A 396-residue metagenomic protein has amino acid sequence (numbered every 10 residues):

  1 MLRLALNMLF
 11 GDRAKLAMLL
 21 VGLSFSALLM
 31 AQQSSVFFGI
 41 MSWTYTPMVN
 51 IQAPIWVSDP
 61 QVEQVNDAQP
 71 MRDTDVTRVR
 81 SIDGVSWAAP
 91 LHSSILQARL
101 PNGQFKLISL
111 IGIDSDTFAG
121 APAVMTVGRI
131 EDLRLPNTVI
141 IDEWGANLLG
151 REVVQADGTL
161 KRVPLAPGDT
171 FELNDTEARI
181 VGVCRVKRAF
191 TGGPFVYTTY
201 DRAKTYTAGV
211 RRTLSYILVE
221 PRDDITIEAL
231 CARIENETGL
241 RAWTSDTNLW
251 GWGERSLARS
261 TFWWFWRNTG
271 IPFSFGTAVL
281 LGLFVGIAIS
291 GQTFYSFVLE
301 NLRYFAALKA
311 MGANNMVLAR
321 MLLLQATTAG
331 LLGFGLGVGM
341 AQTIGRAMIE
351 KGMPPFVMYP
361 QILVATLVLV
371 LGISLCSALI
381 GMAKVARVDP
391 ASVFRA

Functional and structural regions predicted by a protein language model:
M1-M30, M41-S42, T46, L323: N-terminal Sec/SRP start-transfer signal
A17, V21, S34-F37, F284-F305 (+1 more regions): Membrane-embedded alpha-helices of multi-pass transport/permease systems
S24, L28-S109, V127-R129, L135 (+1 more regions): Hydrophobic, regular-secondary-structure patches
V36, I40, T44, L230-A288 (+3 more regions): Peri-transmembrane interface segments
S109-G158: Short beta-strand boundary microenvironments
P122-A123, G145, G150-T247, G251-G253: Basic-flanked hydrophobic alpha-helices used for secretion and membrane insertion
L280-G282, Y295, Y304-M348, A365 (+2 more regions): Transmembrane alpha-helical interface segments in multi-pass membrane proteins
Y359-A396: C-terminal membrane-exit region of the final transmembrane helix in multipass inner-membrane proteins
